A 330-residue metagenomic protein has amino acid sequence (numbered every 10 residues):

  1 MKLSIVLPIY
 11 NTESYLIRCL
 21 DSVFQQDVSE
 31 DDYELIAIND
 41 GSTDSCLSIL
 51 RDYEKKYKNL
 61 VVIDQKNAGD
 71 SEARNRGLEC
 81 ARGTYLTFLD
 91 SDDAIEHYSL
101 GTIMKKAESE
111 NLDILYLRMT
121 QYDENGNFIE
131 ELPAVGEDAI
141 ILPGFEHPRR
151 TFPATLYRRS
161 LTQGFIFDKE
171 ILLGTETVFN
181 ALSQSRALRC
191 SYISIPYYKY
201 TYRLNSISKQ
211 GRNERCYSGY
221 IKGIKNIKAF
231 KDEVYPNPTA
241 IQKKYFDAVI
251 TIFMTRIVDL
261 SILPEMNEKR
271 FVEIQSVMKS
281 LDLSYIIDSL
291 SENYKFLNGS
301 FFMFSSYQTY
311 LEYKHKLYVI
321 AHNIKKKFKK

Functional and structural regions predicted by a protein language model:
K2-S4, E34, V178: Cell-envelope/extracellular polymer assembly enzymes that use nucleotide-activated donors
T12-Q26: Short, well-formed alpha-helical segments that are part of the catalytic scaffolds of diverse glycosyltransferases
N39-S48: A conserved acidic beta->alpha catalytic loop
Q65-A81: Glycine-rich, basic loop-to-helix element that forms the pyrophosphate-binding segment of sugar-nucleotide handling
D70, S91-Y217, F230, P236: Donor-binding/catalytic cores of nucleotide-activated saccharide and glycerol-phosphate transferases/polymerases
L86: Short aromatic/hydrophobic "clamp" motif used to bind/position activated sugar donors
Y197-R203, Q210-P238, I252-S284: Catalytic core of nucleotide-sugar-dependent glycosyltransferases
I262-K330: Membrane-interface aromatic/basic loop that binds lipid-linked glycans or pyrophosphate carriers, typified by
